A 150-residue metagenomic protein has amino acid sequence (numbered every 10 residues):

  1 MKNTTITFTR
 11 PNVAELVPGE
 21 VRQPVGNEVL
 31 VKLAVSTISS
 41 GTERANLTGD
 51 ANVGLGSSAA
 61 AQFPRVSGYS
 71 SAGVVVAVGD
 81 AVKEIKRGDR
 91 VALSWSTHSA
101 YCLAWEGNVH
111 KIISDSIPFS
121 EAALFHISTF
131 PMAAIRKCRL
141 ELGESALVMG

Functional and structural regions predicted by a protein language model:
N3, G143-E144: Nucleotide donor/acceptor-binding cores
R10-N12, V25: Residue-level recognition of beta-strand termini and adjacent short loop/turns
R22-I38, D50-T97: Glycine-rich beta-strand-centered segment in the early N-terminal region that forms part of a ligand/cofactor-binding
S40, W95-G107: A structural motif shared across PLP-dependent enzymes of the aminotransferase-like
S40-L47: Cytochrome P450 core scaffold surrounding the K-helix E-X-X-R motif and the conserved "meander" helix-loop region
S57, N108-F119: Glycine/charged-rich beta-loop-alpha catalytic/anionic-binding loops adjacent to active sites
G73-V75, C102, T129: Generic structural motif
S114-K137, L142, M149: A glycine-rich, Thr/Ser-enriched phosphate-binding loop motif common to dinucleotide/cofactor-binding enzymes
